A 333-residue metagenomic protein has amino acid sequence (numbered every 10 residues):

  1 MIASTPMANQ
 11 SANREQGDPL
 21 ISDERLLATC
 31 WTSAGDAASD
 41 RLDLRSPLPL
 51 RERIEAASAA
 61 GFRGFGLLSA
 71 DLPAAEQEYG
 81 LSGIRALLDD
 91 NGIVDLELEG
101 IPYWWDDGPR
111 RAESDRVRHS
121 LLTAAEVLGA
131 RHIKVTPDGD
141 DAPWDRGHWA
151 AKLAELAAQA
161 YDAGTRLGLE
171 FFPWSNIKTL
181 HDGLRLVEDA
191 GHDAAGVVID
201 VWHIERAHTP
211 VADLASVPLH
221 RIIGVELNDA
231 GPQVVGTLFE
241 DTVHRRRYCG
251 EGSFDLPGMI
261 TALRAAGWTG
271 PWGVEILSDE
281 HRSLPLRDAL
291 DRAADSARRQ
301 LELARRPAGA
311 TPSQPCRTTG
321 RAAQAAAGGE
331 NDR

Functional and structural regions predicted by a protein language model:
M1-E126, H192, G196, D291-R333: N-terminal pre-domain/capping segments
D23, D40, G64-F65, E155-S253 (+2 more regions): Acidic/histidine-rich catalytic cores of soluble enzymes
L27-T29, D95-L98, A125, L219-Q233 (+1 more regions): Non-cysteine beta-strand/loop elements that form the S-adenosyl-L-methionine
A28, A57, F65, L88 (+7 more regions): Conserved, mostly hydrophobic/aromatic
L44-S46, L67-G80, Y103-E113, G139-G147 (+4 more regions): Acidic-and-aromatic substrate-binding clefts and catalytic sites of carbohydrate-active enzymes
A59-F62, I93, A130, I222 (+1 more regions): A structural motif
S82-G100, A151-G164, D189-A190, F254-T261: Alpha-helix-loop-beta-strand connector modules within alpha/beta enzyme cores
R110-H132, H148-A160: An active-site-proximal structural segment forming one wall of the substrate-binding cleft that immediately precedes
